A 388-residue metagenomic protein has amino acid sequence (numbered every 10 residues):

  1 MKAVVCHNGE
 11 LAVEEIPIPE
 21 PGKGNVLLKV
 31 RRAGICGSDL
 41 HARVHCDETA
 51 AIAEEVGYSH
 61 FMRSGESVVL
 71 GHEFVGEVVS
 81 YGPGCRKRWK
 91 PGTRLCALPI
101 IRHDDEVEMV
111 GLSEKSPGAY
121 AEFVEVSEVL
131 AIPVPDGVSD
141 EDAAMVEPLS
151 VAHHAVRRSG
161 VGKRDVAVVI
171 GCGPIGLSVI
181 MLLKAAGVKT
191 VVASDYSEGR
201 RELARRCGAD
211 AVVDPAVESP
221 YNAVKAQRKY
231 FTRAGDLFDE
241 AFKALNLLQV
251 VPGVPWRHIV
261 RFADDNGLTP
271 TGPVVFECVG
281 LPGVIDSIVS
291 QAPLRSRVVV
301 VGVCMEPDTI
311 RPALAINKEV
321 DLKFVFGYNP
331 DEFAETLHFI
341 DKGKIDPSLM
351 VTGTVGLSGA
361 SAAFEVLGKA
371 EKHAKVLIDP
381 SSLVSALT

Functional and structural regions predicted by a protein language model:
P19-A33, E48-I101, P135-G137: Glycine-rich beta-strand-centered segment in the early N-terminal region that forms part of a ligand/cofactor-binding
H60-S67, H72, L95-I170, E218: NAD(P)H dinucleotide-binding glycine-rich loop of Rossmann-like/cofactor-binding domains, especially the beta1-alpha1
V169, K184-P282: Adenosine-nucleotide cofactor-binding segment
G171-P174, V303: Glycine-rich Rossmann-fold phosphate-binding loop(s) that bind the pyrophosphate of adenine dinucleotide cofactors
L237, L248-P252, R261-D264, P282 (+2 more regions): C-terminal hydrophobic helical "lid"/dimerization subdomain of Rossmann-like NAD(P)H-dependent oxidoreductases
E277, S290-P307, L322-K323: ADP-ribose/adenylate-binding Rossmann-like module
R297-V299, I310-L349: Rossmann-fold dehydrogenase core element
